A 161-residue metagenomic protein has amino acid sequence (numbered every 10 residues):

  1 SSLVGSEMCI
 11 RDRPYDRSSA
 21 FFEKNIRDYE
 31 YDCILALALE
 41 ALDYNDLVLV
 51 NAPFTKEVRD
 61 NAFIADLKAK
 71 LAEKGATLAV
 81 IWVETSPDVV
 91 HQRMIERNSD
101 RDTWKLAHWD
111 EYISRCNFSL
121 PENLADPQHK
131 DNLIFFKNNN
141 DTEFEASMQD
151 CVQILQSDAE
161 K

Functional and structural regions predicted by a protein language model:
S2-I10: Short, small-residue-biased leader/transition segments that mark boundaries at the very start of proteins
S6, T55-K56, E84-V89, D141-T142: Conserved nucleotide-binding/hydrolysis micro-motifs of P-loop NTPases
R11-S18, Y44-L47: Short, basic/glycine-rich phosphate-binding loops at helix/coil junctions that contact nucleotide phosphates
F21, E96-Q149, D158-K161: Small-molecule kinase domains that catalyze NTP-dependent phosphoryl transfer to phosphate-bearing small molecules
N25-K74: Glycine-rich phosphate-binding loop used to anchor ATP phosphates in small-molecule kinases, encompassing both
Y31, L35, F144-L155: Short, amphipathic alpha-helical "lid/cap" segments that border enzyme active or binding sites
V48, L78, L133: Hydrophobic anchor at the start of a short beta-strand that flanks the dinucleotide cofactor-binding loop
A72-M94: Conserved phosphate-donor/acceptor-positioning beta-strand/loop module used by diverse small-molecule
